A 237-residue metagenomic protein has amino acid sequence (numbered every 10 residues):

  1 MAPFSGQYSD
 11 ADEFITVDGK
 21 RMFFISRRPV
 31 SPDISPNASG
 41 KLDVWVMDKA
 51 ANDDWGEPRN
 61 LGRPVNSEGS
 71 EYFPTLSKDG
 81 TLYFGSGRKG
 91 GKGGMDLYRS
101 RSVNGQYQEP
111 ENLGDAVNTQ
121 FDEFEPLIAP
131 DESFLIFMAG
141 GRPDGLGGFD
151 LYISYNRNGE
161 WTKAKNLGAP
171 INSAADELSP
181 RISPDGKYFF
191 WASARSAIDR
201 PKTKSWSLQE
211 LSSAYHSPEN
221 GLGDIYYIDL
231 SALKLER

Functional and structural regions predicted by a protein language model:
M1-R237: Short, conserved micro-motifs composed of acidic
